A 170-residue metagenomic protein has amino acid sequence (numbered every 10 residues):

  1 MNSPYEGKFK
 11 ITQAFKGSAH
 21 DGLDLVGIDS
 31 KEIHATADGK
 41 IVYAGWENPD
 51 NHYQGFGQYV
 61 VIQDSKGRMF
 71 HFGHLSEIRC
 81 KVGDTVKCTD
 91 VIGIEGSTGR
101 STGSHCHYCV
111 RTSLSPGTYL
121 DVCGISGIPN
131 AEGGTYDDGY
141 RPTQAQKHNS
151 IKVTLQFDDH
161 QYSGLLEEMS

Functional and structural regions predicted by a protein language model:
M1-P4, D21, V26, K81-D90 (+1 more regions): Acidic, glycine-rich catalytic/binding loops that coordinate metals and/or anionic ligands
P4-K10, V42, Q58: Beta-strand/loop subdomains of soluble extracytoplasmic proteins
E6-A37, W46: Short glycine/threonine/proline-enriched tight-turn/helix- or strand-capping micro-motif at secondary-structure
T12, V26, Q63, G73-S76 (+3 more regions): Residue-level detector of conserved, well-ordered beta-strand and adjacent loop positions that form binding/recognition
G17, E32-A44, R79-E95: Short, well-structured beta-strand-loop connectors
H20-D21, A35-R79, S104-T112: Zn2+-dependent peptidoglycan hydrolase active-site motif and core
Y59-I62, K87-S101, Y108: Short hydrophobic beta/alpha edge segments that flank linear recognition/processing sites
